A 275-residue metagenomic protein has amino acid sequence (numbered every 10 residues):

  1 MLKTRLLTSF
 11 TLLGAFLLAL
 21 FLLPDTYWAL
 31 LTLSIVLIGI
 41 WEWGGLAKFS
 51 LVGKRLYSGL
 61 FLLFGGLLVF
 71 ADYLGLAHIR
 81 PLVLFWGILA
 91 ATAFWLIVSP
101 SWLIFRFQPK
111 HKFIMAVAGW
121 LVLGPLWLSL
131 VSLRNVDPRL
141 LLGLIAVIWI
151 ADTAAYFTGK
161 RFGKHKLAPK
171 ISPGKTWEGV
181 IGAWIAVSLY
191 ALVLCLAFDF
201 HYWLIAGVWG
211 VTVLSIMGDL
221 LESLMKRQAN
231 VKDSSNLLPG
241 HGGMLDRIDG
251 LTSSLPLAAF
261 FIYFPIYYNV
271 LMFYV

Functional and structural regions predicted by a protein language model:
L2-T176, V180-G210, N269: Membrane-embedded alpha-helical bundles of polytopic integral membrane proteins
T8, G45, A155, E222-M225 (+1 more regions): Hydrophobic side chains within alpha-helical segments
I150-K160, S215-R227: Short helical (or helix-break) motifs at transmembrane helix termini and adjacent helical loops in multi-pass membrane
K160-R161, K226-Q228, T252, L257: Re-entrant/interfacial helical elements at transmembrane boundaries that shape and gate the permeation pathway
V213-L220, M244-T252: Hydrophobic transmembrane alpha-helical segments of multi-pass transport and channel proteins
Q228-L251: Interfacial loop-to-transmembrane junctions
R247-F264: Final/C-terminal transmembrane alpha-helix of multipass membrane proteins
F261-V275: Juxtamembrane boundary at the C-terminal end of a transmembrane helix
